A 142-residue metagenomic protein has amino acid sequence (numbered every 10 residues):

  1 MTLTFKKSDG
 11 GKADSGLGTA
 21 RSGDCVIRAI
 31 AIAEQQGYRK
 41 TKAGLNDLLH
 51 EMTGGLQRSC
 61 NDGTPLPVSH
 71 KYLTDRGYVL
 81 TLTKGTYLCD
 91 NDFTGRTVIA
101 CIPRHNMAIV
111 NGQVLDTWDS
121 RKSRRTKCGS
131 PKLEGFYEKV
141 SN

Functional and structural regions predicted by a protein language model:
M1-C60, R76: Active-site nucleophile-adjacent alpha helix/oxyanion-hole segment immediately C-terminal to the catalytic cysteine
M1-D14, K84-L88, F93, K132: Contiguous, function-dense segments enriched for cysteine-driven chemistry and partner/ligand-binding capacity
T4, K71, G135-F136: Intrinsic disorder/low-structure terminal segments
A13-D14, Q57-R58, L66, K132 (+1 more regions): Polar low-complexity intrinsically disordered regions enriched in Ser/Thr and small residues
A33-E34, T41, N106-A108, K132 (+1 more regions): Functionally constrained cores in energy, signaling, and assembly domains
E51-R104, V110-G112, D116-D119: Conserved active-site-adjacent core of cysteine acyl-enzyme catalytic domains
D116-N142: Noncatalytic regulatory segments and standalone regulatory/sensor domains
